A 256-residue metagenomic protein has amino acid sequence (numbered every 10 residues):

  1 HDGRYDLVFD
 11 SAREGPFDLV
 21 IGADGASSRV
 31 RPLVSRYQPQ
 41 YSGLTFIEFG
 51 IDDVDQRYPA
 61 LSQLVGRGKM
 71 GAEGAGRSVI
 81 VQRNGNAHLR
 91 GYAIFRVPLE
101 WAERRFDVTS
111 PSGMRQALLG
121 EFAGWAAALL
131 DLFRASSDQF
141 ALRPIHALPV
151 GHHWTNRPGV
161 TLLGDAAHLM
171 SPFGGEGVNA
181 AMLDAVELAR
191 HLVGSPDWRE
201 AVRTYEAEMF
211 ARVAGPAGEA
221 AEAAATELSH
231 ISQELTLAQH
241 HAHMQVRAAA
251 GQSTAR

Functional and structural regions predicted by a protein language model:
H1-A128: Conserved FAD-binding catalytic core of PHBH/FMO-like flavoproteins
A23, L163-D165, L183: Active-site flanking residues adjacent to catalytic metal/cofactor-binding acidic residues
S28, A167-S171: Short acidic, Gly/Ser-rich segments with clustered Asp/Glu that frequently serve as metal-coordination loops in enzyme
S62, L129-F140: Short acidic alpha-helical/loop segments enriched in Asp/Glu that coordinate divalent cations
A102-R105, S171-G175: Short acidic, glycine/proline-rich loop/turn micro-motifs
L119, L130-A135, H152, N156 (+3 more regions): C-terminal helical "tail/cap" subdomain of flavin- and related membrane-associated enzymes
L142-H168, H191: FAD-binding beta-loop-beta segment adjacent to the flavin cofactor pocket
